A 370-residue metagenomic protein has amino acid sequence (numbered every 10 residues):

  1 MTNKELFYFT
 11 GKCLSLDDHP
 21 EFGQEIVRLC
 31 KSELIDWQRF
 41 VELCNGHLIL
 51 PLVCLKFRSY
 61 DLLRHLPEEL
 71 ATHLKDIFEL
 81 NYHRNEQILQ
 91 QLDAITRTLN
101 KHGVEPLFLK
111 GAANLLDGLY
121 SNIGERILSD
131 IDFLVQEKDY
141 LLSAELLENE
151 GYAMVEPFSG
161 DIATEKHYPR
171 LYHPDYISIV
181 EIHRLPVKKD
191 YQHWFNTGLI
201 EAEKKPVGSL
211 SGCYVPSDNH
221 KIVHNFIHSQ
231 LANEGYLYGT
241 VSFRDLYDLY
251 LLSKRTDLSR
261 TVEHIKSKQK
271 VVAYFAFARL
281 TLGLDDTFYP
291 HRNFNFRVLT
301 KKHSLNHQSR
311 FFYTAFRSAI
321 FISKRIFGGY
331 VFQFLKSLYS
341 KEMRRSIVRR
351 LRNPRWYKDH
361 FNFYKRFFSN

Functional and structural regions predicted by a protein language model:
M1-S129, V135-N370: Conserved NTP-donor binding/palm subdomain of two-metal-ion nucleotidyltransferases/polymerases, i.e., the charged
